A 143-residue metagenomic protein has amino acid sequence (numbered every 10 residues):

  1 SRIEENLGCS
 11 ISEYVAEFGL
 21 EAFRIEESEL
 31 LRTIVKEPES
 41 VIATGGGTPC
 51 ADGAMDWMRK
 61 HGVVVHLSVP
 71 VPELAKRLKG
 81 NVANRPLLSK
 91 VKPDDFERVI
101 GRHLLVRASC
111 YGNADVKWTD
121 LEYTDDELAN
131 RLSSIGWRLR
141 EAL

Functional and structural regions predicted by a protein language model:
S1-R59, N84: ATP-dependent small-molecule kinase phosphotransfer cores that center on conserved nucleotide phosphate-binding segments
A22-E29, R102-S109, N113: A non-catalytic, amphipathic alpha-helix used as a structural packing/dimerization or gating element in enzyme scaffolds
S40, V63, A114-V116: Well-ordered beta-strand positions
T44, L67, D120: Catalytic metal- and UDP-sugar-binding loop of GT-A-like glycosyltransferases, i.e., residues flanking the conserved
G46-T48, P70-P72, Y123-T124: Short glycine-rich anion-binding loops that position phosphate/pyrophosphate groups of nucleotides and phosphorylated
G53-D56, K76-G80, N130-R131: Short amphipathic alpha-helical segments
K60-A108: A glycine- and Lys/Arg-enriched "phosphate-lid" helix/loop adjacent to the NTP-binding pocket of small-molecule kinases
K76, P93, L105-L143: NTP-dependent small-molecule kinase module
